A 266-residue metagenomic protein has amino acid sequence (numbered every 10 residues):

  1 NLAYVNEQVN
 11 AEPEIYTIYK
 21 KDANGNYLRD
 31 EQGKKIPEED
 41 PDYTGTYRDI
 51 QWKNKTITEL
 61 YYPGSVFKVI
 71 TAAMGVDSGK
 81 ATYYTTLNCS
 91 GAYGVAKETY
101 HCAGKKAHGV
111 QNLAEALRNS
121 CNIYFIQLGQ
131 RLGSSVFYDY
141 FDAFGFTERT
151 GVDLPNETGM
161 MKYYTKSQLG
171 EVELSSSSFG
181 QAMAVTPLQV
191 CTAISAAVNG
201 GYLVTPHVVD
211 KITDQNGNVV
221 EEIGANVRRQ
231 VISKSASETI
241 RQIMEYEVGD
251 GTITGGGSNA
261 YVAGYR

Functional and structural regions predicted by a protein language model:
N1-S65, I70-R266: Beta-lactam-recognizing serine transpeptidase/beta-lactamase-like catalytic domain environment
